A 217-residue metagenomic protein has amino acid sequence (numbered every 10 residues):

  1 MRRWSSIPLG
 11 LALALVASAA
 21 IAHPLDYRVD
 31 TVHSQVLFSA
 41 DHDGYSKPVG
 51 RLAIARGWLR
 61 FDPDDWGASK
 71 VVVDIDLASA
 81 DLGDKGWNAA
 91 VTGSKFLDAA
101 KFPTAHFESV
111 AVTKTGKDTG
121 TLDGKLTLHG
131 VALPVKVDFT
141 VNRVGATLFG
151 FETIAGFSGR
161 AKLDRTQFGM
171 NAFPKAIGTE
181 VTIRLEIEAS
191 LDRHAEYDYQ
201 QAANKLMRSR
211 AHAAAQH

Functional and structural regions predicted by a protein language model:
M1-L9: Bacterial N-terminal signal peptides that target proteins for export
A17-A19: N-terminal signal peptide c-region/cleavage motif recognized by signal peptidases
I21-H217: Low-complexity, acidic/polar, glycine-enriched regions of mature
